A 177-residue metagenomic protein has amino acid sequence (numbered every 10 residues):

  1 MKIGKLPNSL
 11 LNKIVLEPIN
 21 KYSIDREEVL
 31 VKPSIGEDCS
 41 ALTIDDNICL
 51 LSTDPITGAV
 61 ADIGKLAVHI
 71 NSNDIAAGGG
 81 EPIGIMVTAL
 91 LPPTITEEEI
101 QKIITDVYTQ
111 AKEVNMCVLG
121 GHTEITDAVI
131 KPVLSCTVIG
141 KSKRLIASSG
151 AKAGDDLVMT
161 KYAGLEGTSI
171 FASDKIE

Functional and structural regions predicted by a protein language model:
M1-E177: Helix-biased detector of long, well-ordered alpha-helical tracts
